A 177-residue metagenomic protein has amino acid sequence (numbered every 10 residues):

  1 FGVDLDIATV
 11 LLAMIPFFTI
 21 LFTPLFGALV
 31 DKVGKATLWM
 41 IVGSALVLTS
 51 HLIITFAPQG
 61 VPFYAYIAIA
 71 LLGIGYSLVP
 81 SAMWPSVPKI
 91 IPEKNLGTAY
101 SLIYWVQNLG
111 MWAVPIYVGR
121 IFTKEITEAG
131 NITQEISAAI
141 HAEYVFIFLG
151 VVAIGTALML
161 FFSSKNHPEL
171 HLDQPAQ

Functional and structural regions predicted by a protein language model:
L5-A13, S101: Small-residue hotspots at the loop-to-helix junctions and early N-terminal turns of transmembrane alpha-helices
L11-T19, Q107, L149: Transmembrane alpha-helical segments of major facilitator superfamily
P16-P24, W112: Residue-level signature of mid-helix packing/kink "hotspots" within the transmembrane helices of 12-pass Major
F22-K35: Helix-to-loop junctions at the C-terminal end of transmembrane segments in multipass secondary transporters
A36-M83: C-terminal transmembrane helical hairpin of 12-TM major facilitator-type secondary transporters
T55, A139-Q177: Multi-pass alpha-helical transporter architecture, strongest for 12-TM Major Facilitator/SLC carriers used
E93-T127: A late C-terminal transmembrane helix in Major Facilitator Superfamily
R120-G150: A membrane-interface helix-boundary motif in multi-pass transporters
